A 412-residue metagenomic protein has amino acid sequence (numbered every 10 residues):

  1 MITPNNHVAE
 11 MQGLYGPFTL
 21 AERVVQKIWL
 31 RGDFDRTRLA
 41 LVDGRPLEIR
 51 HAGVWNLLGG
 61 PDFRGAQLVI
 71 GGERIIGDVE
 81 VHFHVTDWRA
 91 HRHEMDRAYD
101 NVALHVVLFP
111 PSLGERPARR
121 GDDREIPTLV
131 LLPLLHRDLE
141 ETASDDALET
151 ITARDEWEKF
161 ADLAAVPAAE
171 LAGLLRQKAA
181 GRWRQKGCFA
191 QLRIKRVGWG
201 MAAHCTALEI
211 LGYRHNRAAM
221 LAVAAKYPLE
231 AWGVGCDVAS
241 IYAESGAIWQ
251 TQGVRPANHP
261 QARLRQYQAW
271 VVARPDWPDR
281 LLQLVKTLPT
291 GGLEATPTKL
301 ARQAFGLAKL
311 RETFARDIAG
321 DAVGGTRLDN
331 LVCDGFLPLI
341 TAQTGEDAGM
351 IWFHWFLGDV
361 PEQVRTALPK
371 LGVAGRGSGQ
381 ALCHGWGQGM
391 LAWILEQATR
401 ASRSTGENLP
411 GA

Functional and structural regions predicted by a protein language model:
M1-A9: Intrinsically disordered, low-structural-confidence terminal and linker regions
V8-E48: Short Lys/Arg-enriched alpha/beta "domain-start" segment
Q67-D78: Active-site beta-strand-loop-beta-strand hairpin of nuclease catalytic cores that positions key catalytic residues
R74, H91-A98, L104: Compact, well-ordered interaction domains used in eukaryotic information-processing assemblies
I76-H84, H105-V107: Active-site ExK catalytic segment of metal-dependent nucleases
V106-L229: Internal, well-ordered alpha/beta segment that forms a basic, Gly-enriched binding/recognition surface
L175-G411: Hydrophobic, aromatic-lined core segments that form the binding pocket/scaffold for planar heteroaromatic ligands
